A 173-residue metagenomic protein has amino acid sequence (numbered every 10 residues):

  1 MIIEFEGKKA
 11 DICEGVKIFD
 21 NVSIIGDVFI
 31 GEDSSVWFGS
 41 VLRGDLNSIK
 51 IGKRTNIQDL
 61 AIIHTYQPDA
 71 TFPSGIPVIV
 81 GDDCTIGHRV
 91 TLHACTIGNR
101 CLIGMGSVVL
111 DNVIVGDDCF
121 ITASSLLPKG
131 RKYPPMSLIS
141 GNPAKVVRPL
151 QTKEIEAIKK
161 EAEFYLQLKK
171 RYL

Functional and structural regions predicted by a protein language model:
M1-D33, R171: Extended, small-residue-rich solenoid/repeat segments and analogous flexible loops that form exposed scaffolds
M1-K8, D45, I51-Y66, A70-V78 (+2 more regions): Glycine-rich hexapeptide-repeat left-handed beta-helix
T85: Short proline/glycine- and basic residue-enriched helix-capping loop/turn segments at helix->loop/beta transitions
